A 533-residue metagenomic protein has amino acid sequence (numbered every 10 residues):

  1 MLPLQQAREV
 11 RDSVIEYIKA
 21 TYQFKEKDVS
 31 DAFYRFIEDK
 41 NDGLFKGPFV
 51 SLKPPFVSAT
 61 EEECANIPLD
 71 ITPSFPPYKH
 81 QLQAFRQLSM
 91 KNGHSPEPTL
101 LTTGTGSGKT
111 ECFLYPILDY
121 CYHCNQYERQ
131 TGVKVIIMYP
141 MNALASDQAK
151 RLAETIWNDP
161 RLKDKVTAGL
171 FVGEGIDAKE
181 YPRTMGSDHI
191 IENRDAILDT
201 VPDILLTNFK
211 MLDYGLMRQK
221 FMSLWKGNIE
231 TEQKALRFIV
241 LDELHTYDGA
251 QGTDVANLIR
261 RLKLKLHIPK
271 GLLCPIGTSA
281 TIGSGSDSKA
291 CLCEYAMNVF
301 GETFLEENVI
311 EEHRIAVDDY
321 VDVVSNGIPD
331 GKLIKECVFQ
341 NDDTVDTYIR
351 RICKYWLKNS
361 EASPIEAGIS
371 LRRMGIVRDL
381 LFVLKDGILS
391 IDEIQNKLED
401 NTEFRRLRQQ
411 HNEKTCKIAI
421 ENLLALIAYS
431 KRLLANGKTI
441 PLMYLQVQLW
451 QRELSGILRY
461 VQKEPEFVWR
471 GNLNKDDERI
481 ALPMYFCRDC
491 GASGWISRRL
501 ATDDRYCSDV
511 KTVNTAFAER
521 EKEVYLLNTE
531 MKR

Functional and structural regions predicted by a protein language model:
M1-S89, G104-S107, L114-M138, A149-T155 (+7 more regions): Helicase motor interdomain insertion/brace
E243: Active-site cavity-forming subdomains of large catalytic enzyme subunits
G249-A250: Conserved D-loop-proximal element of ABC-family nucleotide-binding domains
